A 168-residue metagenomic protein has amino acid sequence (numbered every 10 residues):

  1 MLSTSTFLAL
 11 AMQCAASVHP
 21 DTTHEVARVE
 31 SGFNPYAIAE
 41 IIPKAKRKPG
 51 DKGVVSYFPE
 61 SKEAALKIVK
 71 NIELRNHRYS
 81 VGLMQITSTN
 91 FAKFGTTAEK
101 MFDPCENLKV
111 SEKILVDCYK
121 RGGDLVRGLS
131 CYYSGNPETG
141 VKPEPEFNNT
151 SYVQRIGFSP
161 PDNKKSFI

Functional and structural regions predicted by a protein language model:
M1-T22, G32-N34, V55-I168: Non-catalytic cell-wall polysaccharide-engagement segments
T23, I38-G53: Early exported N-terminus immediately downstream of N-terminal targeting peptides
R28: Flexible glycine/serine/alanine-rich "lid" or loop that lines and gates the nucleotide-sugar donor pocket in diverse
